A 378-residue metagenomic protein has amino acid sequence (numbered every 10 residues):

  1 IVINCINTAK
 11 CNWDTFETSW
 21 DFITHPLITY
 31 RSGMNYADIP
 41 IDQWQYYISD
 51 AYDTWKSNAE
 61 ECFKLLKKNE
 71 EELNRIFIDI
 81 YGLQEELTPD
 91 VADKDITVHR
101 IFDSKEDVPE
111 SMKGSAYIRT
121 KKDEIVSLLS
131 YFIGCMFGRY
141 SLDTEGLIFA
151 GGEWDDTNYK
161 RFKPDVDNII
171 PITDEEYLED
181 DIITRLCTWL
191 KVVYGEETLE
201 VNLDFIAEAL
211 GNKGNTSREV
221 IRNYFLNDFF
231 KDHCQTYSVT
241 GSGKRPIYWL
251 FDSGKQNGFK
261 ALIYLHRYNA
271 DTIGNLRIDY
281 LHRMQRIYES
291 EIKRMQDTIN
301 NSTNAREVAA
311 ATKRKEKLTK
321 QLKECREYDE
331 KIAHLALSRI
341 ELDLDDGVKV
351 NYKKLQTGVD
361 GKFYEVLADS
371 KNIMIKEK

Functional and structural regions predicted by a protein language model:
I1-K378: S-adenosyl-L-methionine
